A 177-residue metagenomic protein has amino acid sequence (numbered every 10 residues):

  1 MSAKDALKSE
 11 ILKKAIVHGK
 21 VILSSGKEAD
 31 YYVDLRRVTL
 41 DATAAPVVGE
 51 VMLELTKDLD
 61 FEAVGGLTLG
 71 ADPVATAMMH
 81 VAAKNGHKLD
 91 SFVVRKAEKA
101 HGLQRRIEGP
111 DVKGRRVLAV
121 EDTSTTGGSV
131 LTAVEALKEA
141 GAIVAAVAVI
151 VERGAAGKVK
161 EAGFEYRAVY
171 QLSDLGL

Functional and structural regions predicted by a protein language model:
S2-E10, E135-L177: PRPP-dependent phosphoribosyltransferase catalytic core
S2-L59: Active-site-facing substrate-recognition patch
S25, G109-K113, A140, K158-K160: Solvent-exposed alpha-helices and their adjacent loops that cap or buttress functional pockets in soluble metabolic
E50, E54, T76, H80-K84 (+2 more regions): Short, well-ordered alpha-helices that flank and scaffold nucleotide-derived cofactor binding pockets
K57-E62, V112-G114: Short helix-loop-beta connector
D60-G70: Short glycine-rich phosphate-binding loop at a beta-alpha junction
A75-L118, G128-L131: Short, glycine/charge-rich flexible loops or terminal/linker lids adjacent to PRPP-binding catalytic cores
